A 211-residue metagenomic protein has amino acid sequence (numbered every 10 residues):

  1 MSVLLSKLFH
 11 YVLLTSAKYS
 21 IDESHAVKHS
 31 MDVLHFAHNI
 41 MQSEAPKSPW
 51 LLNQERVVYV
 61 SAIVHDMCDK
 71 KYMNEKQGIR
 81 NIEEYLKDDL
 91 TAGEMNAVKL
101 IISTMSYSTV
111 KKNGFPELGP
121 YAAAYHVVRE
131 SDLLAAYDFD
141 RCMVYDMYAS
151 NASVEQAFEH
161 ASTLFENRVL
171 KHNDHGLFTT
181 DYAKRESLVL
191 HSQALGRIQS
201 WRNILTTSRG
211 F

Functional and structural regions predicted by a protein language model:
M1-S16, H38: Short alpha-helical hairpin
S6-H10, V27-H35, R56, S61: Short amphipathic alpha-helical segments
K18-L51, V64, V110-F211: Divalent metal-dependent phosphate-bond-processing catalytic cores, especially two-metal-ion Mg2+/Mn2+ enzymes that act
D32-H38, N74-D88: An active-site-proximal "capping" alpha-helix that borders the catalytic cofactor pocket
V33, N53-N74, G78, K99-S108 (+1 more regions): His-Asp-centered metal-binding catalytic motifs of divalent-metal-dependent phosphohydrolases/nucleases
S48-Q54, G93-M95: Short helix-terminating capping/connector loops at secondary-structure junctions
N81-L118: Hydrophobic, well-structured mid-protein blocks that either form specific transmembrane helices
